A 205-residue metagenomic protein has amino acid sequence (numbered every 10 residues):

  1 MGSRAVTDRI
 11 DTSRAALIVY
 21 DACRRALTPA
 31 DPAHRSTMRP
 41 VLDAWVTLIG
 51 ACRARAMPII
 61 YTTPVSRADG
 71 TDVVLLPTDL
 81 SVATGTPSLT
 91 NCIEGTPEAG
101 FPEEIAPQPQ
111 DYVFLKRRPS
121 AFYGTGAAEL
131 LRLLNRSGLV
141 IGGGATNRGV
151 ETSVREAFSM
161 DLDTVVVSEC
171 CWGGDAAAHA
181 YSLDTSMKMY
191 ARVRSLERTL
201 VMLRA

Functional and structural regions predicted by a protein language model:
M1-A16, G50, A54-R55, V82-A205: Active-site-adjacent betaalpha module
S13, A30-P64: A short alpha/beta connector and helix-capping loop motif
A16-A22: N-terminal nucleotide-binding beta1-loop-alpha1 segment
V19, T62, V167: Generic enzyme active-site microenvironment
C23-P29: Short acidic, Gly/Ser-rich segments with clustered Asp/Glu that frequently serve as metal-coordination loops in enzyme
R25, R67, G173: Active-site loop signature of alpha/beta-hydrolase-fold enzymes
S66-G70, G149: Short, active-site-adjacent cap segments at secondary-structure transitions
G70-T86: Short, electropositive alpha-helical surface patch
